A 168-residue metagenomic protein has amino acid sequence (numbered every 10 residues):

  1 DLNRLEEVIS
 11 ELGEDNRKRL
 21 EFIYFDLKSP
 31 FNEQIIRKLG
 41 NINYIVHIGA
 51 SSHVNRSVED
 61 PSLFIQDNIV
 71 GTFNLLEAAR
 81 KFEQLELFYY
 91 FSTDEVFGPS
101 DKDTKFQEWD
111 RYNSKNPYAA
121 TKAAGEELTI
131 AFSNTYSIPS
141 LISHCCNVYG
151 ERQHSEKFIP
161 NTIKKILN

Functional and structural regions predicted by a protein language model:
D1-V148: N-terminal Rossmann-like NAD(P)+-binding domain of SDR-like oxidoreductases, especially those catalyzing
I48, K165-I166: Conserved catalytic core of Hanks-type protein kinase domains
V58, I166-L167: Hydrophobic residues in alpha-helical segments
A123, V148-N161, N168: Glycine/proline-rich active-site loop of Rossmann-fold NAD(P)-dependent oxidoreductases
